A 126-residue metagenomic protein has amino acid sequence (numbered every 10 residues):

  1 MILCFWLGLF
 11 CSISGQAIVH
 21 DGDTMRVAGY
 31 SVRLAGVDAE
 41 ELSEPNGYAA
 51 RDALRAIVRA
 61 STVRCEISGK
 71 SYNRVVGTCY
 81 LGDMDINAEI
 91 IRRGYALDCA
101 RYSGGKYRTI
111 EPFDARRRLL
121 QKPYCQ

Functional and structural regions predicted by a protein language model:
I2-Q126: Small beta-barrel nucleic-acid-binding modules, primarily SNase/OB-fold domains and secondarily Tudor-like barrels
